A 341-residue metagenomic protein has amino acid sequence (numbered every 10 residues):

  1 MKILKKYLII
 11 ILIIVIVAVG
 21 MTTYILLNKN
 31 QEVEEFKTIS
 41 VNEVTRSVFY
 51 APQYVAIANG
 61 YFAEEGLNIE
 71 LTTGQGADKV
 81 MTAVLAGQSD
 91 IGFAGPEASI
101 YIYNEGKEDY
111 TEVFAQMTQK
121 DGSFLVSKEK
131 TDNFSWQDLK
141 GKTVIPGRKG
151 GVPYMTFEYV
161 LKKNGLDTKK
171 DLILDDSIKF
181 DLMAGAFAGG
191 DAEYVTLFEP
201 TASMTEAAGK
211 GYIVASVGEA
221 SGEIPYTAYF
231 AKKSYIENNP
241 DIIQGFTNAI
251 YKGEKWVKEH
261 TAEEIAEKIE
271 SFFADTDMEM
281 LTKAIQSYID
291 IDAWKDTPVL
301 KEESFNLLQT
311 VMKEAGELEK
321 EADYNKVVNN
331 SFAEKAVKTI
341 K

Functional and structural regions predicted by a protein language model:
K2-I14: N-terminal Sec-pathway targeting helices
I10, I16-L26: Hydrophobic alpha-helical membrane-insertion segments, chiefly the h-region of N-terminal signal peptides
L27-T38, K335-K341: Bacterial Sec-exported substrate-binding components of ABC uptake systems
E32-K169, I173-K179, A186, E193-E199 (+3 more regions): Short, glycine-/small- and polar/acidic-enriched structural segments that line small-molecule recognition paths
S89, F93, I289-E302, E334-K341: Short amphipathic alpha-helical segments at helix boundaries and their inter-helical linkers
K107, K179-F273: Pocket-lining segment of extracytoplasmic ligand-binding domains
E237-E319: Secondary-structure end/capping motifs
Q309-K341: Conserved C-terminal helix/tail region of periplasmic/extracytoplasmic solute-binding proteins
